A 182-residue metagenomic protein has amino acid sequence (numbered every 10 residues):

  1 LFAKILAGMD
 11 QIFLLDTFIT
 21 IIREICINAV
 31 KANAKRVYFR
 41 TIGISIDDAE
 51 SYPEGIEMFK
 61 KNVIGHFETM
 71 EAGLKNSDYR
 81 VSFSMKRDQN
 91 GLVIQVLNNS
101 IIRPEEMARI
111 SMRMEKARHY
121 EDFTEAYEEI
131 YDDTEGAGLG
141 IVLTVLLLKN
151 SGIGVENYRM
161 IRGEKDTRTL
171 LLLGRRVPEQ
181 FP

Functional and structural regions predicted by a protein language model:
L1-D10: Alpha-helical phosphate/pyrophosphate-handling elements in metalloenzyme active cores
M9, F13, D132-E135: Short, surface-exposed alpha-helical recognition segments that flank or form part of ligand/macromolecule-binding
D10-D78, S84-R87, G140-N150: Conserved ATP-binding N-box helix of the HATPase_c
F39, I44, G73-K75, N90-P182: Flexible, glycine-/charge-rich segments associated with ATP-binding catalytic modules
